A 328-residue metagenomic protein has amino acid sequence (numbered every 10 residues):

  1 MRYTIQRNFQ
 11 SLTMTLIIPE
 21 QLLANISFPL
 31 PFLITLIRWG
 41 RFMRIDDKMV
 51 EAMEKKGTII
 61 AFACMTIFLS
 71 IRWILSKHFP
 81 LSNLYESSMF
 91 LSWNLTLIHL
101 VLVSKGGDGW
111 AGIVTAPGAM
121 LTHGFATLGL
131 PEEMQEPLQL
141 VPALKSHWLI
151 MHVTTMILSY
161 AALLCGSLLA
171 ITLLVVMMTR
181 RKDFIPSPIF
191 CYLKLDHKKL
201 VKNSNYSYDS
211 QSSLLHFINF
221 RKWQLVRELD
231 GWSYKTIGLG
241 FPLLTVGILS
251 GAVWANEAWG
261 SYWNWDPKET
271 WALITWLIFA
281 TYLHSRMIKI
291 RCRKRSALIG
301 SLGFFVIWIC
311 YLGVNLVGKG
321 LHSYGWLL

Functional and structural regions predicted by a protein language model:
R2-I5, F9, P19-P137, M151-R181 (+3 more regions): Hydrophobic cores of alpha-helical transmembrane segments in multi-pass integral membrane proteins
L12-L16, H147: Juxtamembrane membrane-interface segments at transmembrane-helix boundaries in membrane proteins
G260-Y262: Short, charged amphipathic alpha-helical segments flanked by flexible coils
